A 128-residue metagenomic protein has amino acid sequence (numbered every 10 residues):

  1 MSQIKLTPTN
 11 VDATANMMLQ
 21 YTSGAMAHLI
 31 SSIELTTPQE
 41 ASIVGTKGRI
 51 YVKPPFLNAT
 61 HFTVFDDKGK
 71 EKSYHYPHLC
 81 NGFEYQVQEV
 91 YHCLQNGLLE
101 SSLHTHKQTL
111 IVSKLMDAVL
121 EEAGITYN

Functional and structural regions predicted by a protein language model:
M1, Y76-P77: Short amphipathic
M1-L57, V90-C93: Contiguous beta-strand/loop segments that form the cofactor/metal-binding neighborhood of enzyme cores
T22, H92-N128: C-terminal helix-rich "cap/oligomerization" subdomain common to oxidoreductases
A41, A59-D67: Short polybasic amphipathic segments
A59, E84-Q88, S113-M116: A general structural signal for well-ordered alpha-helical segments in protein cores
G69-K70, Q86-N96: Conserved C-terminal active-site "lid" loop/helix of NAD(P)H-dependent oxidoreductases that clamps the redox cofactor
S73-Y76, I125: Generic detection of short hydrophobic beta-strand segments and adjacent strand-loop junctions
P77-Q88, H104: Active-site loop of classical SDR/Rossmann-like NAD(P)-dependent oxidoreductases, centered on the catalytic Tyr-X3-Lys
